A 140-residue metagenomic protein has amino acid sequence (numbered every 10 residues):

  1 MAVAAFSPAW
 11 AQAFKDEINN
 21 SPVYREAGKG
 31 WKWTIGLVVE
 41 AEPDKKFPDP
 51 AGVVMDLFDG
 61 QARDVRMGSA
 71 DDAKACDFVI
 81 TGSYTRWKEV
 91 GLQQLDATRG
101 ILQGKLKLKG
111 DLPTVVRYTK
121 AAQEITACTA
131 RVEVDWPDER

Functional and structural regions predicted by a protein language model:
M1-R140: Feature captures hydrophobic
